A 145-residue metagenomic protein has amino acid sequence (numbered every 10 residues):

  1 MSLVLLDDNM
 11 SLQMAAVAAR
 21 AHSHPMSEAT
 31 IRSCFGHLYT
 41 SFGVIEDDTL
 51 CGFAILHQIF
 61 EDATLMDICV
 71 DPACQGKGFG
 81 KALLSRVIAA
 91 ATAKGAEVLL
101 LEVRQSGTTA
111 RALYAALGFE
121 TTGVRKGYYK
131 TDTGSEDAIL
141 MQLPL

Functional and structural regions predicted by a protein language model:
S2-K77, K81-R86, A90, K94 (+2 more regions): Acetyl-CoA-dependent GNAT
F79, A96-L99, F119: Short phosphate-binding/catalytic loops that engage adenosine nucleotides
A91-E102, L113: Conserved GNAT acetyl-CoA-binding A-motif
E102, A115, E120-D137: Conserved catalytic-core motifs of GNAT/GCN5-like acyltransferases
E136-L145: Terminal substrate-recognition subdomain of acyl/acetyltransferases
